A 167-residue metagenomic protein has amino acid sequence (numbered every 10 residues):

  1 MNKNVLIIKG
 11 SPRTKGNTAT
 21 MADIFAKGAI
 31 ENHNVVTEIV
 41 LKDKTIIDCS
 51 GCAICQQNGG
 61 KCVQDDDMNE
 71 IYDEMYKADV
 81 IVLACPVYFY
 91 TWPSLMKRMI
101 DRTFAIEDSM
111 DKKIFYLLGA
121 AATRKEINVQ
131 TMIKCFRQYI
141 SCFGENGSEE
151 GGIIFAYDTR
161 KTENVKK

Functional and structural regions predicted by a protein language model:
M1-C85, Y90-I106, K166: N-terminal beta1-alpha1-beta2 submodule of the flavodoxin-like/Rossmannoid cofactor-binding fold
N2-K3, C135-Y139: Hydrophobic alpha-helical segments of small multi-pass membrane proteins
G10, L41, G119-A122, A156: Cofactor-binding loop segments of dinucleotide-utilizing enzymes, especially the Rossmann-like FAD- and NAD(P)+-binding
A19-D23, V129-R137: Short, surface-exposed alpha-helical segments at coil->helix boundaries
E31-N32, R137-K167: Glycine-rich phosphate/pyrophosphate-binding loop and the adjoining helix
M110-I114: A short helix->loop->beta-strand "cap" motif at the edges of active sites that frequently abuts
F115-L117, G152: Structural motif
R124-E126: Short, solvent-exposed loop/turn segments at secondary-structure junctions
